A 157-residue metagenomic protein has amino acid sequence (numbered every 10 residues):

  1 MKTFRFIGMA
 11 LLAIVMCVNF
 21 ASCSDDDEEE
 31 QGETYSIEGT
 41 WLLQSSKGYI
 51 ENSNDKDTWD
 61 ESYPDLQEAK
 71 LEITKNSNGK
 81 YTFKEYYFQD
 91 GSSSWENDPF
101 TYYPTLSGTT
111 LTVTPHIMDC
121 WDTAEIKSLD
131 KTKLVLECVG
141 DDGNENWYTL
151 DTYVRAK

Functional and structural regions predicted by a protein language model:
M1-A10: Bacterial N-terminal signal peptides that target proteins for export
T3, M16-Q44, K157: Bacterial Sec-dependent N-terminal signal peptides
M9-C17: Hydrophobic helical h-region of N-terminal Sec-dependent signal peptides in bacterial secretory/periplasmic proteins
Q31-G32, K56-Y63, G91-W95, G143-N144: Short consensus segments that form the blades of beta-propeller domains, in both extracellular/periplasmic
L42-E51, K80-F88, L136-D141, L150: Generic short beta-strand segments
L42-N78, E145-N146: Short, solvent-exposed loop/hinge segments that bridge or flank secondary-structure elements
G48-Y49, K70-K131: Contiguous, well-ordered beta-strand patches that form the walls/edges of small beta-barrel/beta-sandwich domains
P99-T110, K133-K157: Edge beta-strand at a domain terminus
